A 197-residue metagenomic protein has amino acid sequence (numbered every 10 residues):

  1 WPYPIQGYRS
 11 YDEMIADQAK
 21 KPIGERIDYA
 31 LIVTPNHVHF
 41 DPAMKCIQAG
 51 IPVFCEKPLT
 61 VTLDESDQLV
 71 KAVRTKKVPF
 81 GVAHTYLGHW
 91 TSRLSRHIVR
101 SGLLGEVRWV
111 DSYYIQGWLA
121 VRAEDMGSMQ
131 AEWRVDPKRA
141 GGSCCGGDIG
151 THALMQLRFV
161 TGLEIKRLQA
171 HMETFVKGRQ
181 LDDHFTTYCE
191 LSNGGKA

Functional and structural regions predicted by a protein language model:
W1-Q6, T75-P79: A short helix-to-beta-strand connector/capping loop
I5-A72: Beta-loop-alpha module in the N-terminal Rossmann-like domain of NAD(P)-dependent dehydrogenases, especially those
V38, P58, G81-L87: Rossmann-like NAD(P)(H) cofactor-binding subdomain of soluble oxidoreductases
C55, V61, F80-V82, D111: Hydrophobic residues in well-ordered beta-strands that form the structural core
P79, Y86-G178: Predominantly a Rossmann-like dinucleotide-binding segment in NAD(P)-dependent oxidoreductases
Q180-H184: A short, glycine/Asx- and small/polar-enriched loop/turn that sits immediately N-terminal to a beta-strand
T187-G194: Active-site beta-strand termini and strand-to-loop segments that position acidic
